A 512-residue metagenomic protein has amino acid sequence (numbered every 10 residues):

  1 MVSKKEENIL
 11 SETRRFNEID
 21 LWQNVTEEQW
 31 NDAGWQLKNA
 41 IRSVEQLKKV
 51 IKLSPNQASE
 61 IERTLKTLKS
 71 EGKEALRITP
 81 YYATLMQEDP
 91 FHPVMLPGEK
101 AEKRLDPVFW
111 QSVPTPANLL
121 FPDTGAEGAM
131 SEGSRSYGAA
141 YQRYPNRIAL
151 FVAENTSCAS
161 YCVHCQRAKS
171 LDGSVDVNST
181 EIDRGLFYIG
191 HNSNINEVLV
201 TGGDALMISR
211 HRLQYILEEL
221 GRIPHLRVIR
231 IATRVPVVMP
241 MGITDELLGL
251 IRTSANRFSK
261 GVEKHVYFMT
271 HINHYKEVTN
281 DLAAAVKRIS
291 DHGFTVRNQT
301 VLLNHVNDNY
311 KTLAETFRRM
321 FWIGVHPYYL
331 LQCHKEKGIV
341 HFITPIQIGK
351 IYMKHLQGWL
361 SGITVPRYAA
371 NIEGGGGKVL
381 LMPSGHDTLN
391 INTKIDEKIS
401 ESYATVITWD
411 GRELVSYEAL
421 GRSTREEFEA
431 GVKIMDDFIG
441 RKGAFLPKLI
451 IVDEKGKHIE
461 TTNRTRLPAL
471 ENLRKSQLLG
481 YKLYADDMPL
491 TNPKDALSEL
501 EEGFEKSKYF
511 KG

Functional and structural regions predicted by a protein language model:
M1-Q142: Flexible, acidic/Gly-rich N-terminal and inter-domain linker regions that tether and position cofactor-handling modules
K66, S70, E74, D204-A205 (+2 more regions): Conserved aromatic-histidine-acidic binding/catalytic patches
Y82, C162, Y328: Conserved, mostly hydrophobic/aromatic
V113, F121-F151, V163-E263: Conserved Radical SAM active-site core
A153-Y161: Cysteine-centered iron-sulfur cluster-binding motifs in ferredoxin-type domains/subunits of redox enzymes
R167, A285-R288, D387: Short, solvent-exposed amphipathic alpha-helical segments in soluble enzyme and RNA/protein-processing domains
D183, Y188, L206-L360: Conserved AdoMet/S-adenosylmethionine-binding subsite of the radical SAM
M353-E499, F504-E505, Y509-K511: C-terminal accessory regions of radical SAM enzymes
